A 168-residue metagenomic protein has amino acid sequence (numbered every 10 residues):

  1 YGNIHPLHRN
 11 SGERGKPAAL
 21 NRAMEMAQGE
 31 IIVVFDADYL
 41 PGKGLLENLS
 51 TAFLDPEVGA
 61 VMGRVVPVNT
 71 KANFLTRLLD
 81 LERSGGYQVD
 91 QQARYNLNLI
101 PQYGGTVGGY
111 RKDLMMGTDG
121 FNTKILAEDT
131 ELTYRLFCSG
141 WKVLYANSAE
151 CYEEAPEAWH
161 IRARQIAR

Functional and structural regions predicted by a protein language model:
Y1-G2, S139: Short, structured coil segments at secondary-structure junctions
G2, H8-E30, K43-I125, W159 (+2 more regions): Long helical/loop segments within the catalytic core of UDP-sugar-dependent glycosyltransferases, especially the large
H5, D38, K142: Residue-level detector of anion-binding/catalytic polar loops
L7-N10, A146-S148: Conserved beta-strand termini and adjacent loop/short-helix elements that scaffold enzyme active sites in alpha/beta
K124, T133-C151: Catalytic donor-sugar/metal-binding loop of nucleotide-sugar-dependent glycosyltransferases
E128: Catalytic core and acceptor-binding pocket of nucleotide-sugar-dependent glycosyltransferases
N147-R162: Active-site donor/metal-binding and catalytic loop motifs of nucleotide-sugar-dependent glycosylation enzymes
